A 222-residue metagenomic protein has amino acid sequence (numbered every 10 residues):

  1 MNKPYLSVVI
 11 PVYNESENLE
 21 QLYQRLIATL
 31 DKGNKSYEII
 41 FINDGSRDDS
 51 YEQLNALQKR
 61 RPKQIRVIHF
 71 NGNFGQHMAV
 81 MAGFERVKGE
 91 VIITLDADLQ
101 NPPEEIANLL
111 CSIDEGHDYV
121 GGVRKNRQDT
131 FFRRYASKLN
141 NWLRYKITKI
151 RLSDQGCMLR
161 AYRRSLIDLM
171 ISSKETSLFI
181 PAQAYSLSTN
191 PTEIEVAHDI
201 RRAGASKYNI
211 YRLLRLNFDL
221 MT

Functional and structural regions predicted by a protein language model:
M1-F131, L143: Structured catalytic core of nucleotide-sugar glycosyltransferases
A56, I68-G72, Q76-R86, P103-Q183 (+1 more regions): Acceptor/aglycone-binding surface of glycosyltransferases and processive sugar-polymer synthases
P191-V196: Conserved alpha/beta core of the MobA/IspD/sugar-nucleotide pyrophosphorylase nucleotidyltransferase superfamily
